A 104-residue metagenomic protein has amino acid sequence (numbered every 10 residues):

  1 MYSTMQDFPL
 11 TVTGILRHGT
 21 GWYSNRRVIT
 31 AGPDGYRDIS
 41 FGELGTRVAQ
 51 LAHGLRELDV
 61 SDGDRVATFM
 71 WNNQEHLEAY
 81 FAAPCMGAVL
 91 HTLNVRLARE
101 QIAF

Functional and structural regions predicted by a protein language model:
M1-Q6: A detector for short, charged/polar N-terminal pre-domain segments
D7-I29, T46: A short N-terminal helical cap/helix-turn-helix that marks the beginning of AMP-binding/adenylate-forming
V28-F81, A98-A103: Conserved AMP-binding/adenylate-forming core of the ANL superfamily
P84: Anion (oxyanion) recognition and catalysis
G87: Structured binding elements
L93-R96: Short beta->alpha connector loops at strand-helix junctions that form conserved, small/polar/Pro-enriched
